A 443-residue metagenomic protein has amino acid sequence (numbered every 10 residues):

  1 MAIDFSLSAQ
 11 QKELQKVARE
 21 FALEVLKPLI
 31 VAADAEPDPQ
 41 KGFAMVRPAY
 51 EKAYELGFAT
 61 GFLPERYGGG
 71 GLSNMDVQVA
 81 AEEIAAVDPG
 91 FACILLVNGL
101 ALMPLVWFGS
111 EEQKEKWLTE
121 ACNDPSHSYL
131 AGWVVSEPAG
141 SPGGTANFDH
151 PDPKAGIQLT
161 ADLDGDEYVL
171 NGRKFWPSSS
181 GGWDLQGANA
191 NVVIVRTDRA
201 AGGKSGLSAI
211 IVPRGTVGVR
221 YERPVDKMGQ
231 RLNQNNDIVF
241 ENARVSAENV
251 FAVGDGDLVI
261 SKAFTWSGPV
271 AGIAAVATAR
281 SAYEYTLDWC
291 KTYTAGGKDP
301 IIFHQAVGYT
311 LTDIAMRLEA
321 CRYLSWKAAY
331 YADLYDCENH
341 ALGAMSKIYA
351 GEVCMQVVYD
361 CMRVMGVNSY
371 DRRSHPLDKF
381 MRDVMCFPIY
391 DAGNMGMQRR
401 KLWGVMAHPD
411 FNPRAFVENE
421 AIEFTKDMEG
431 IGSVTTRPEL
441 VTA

Functional and structural regions predicted by a protein language model:
M1-C93, K116-N123, F411-A443: Amphipathic, small/basic residue-rich leader segments at the start of a protein or domain
I3-L14, R220-E319, R437, T442: Glycine-rich beta->alpha junctions and the first turn(s) of the following alpha-helix
K27-Q40, K291, A295-D299, A315-Y349 (+1 more regions): C-terminal helix-coil-helix/basic helical segment that borders enzyme active sites and/or dimer interfaces and provides
A80, M365-A443: Glycine-rich phosphate/cofactor-binding loops in nucleotide/flavin-utilizing enzymes
C93-K114, S141-G144: N-terminal glycine-rich flavin-associated loop
H127-G143: A short, Trp-centered hydrophobic/proline-enriched beta-strand micro-motif
D166-E167, R173-V219: A short core secondary-structure module
F175-G182, W266-A271, C386-G393: Glycine-rich phosphate/pyrophosphate-binding beta-alpha loops
